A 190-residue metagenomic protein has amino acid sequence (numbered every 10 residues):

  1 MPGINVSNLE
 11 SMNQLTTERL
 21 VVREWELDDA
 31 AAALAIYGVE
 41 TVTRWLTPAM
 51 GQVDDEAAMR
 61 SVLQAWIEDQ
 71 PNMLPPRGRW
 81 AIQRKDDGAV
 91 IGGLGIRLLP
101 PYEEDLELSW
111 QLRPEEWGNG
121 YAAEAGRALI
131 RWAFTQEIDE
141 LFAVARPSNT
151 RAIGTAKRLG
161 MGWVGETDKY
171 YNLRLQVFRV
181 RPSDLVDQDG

Functional and structural regions predicted by a protein language model:
M1-E115, A128-W132, Q136, E140 (+1 more regions): GNAT-family acyltransferases
Q111, E124, R151: Short alpha-helical segment within the catalytic ATP-binding CA
G118-A123: Glycine-rich acyl-CoA binding loop
A143-I153: Conserved beta-strand-loop-alpha-helix junction that forms the acyl-donor binding cleft
A156: Conserved active-site tyrosine of GNAT-family acetyltransferases
L159: Structured interaction and signal-relay segments at domain junctions
